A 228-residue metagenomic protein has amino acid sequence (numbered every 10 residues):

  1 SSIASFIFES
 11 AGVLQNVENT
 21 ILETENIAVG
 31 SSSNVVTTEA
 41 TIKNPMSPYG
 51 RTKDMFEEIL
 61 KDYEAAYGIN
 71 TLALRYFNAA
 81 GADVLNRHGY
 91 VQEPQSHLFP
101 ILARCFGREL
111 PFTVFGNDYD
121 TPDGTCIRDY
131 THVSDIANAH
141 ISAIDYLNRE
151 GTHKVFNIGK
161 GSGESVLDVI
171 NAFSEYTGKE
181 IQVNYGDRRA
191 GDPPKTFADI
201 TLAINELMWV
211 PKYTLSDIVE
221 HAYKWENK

Functional and structural regions predicted by a protein language model:
S1-G12, N19-L22, A28, N34-A73 (+2 more regions): Catalytic helix-loop patch of NAD(P)-dependent Rossmann-fold dehydrogenases
E23, L72-R75, D129, N157-G159: Structural signature of the Rossmann-like NAD(P)-dependent dehydrogenase/reductase core
A28-V29, A79-G81, I136, G161: Conserved sequence/active-site signature of Rossmann-fold short-chain dehydrogenase/reductase
G30-S32, G81-V84, V166, D192: A short beta-to-alpha transition loop/helix N-cap that caps and shapes the active-site region
E58-K61, P100, N171, T201: Active-site phosphate/pyrophosphate- and oxyanion-stabilizing loops and adjacent acidic/basic residues in soluble
F77-L98, R108-R128: Short, flexible, glycine-rich and Lys/Arg-enriched loop motifs at helix boundaries that contact anionic partners
R104-K228: C-terminal substrate-binding subdomain of Rossmann-fold SDR/epimerase-dehydratase oxidoreductases
